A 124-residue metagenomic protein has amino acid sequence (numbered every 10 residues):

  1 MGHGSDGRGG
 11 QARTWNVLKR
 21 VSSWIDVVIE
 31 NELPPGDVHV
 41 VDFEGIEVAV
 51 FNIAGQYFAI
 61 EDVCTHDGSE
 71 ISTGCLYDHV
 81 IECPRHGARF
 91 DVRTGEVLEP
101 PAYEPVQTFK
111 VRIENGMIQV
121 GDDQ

Functional and structural regions predicted by a protein language model:
M1-R20: N-terminal amphipathic/basic-hydrophobic helices that include classical n-h-c signal peptides and signal-anchor
S5, S22-S23, S69-S72: Generic serine detector
D6-A12, D26, D37, V97: A ubiquitous, low-specificity "background" feature that marks scattered single residues across proteins without
R8-Q11, V28, C64, P84: Intrinsically disordered, low-complexity regions of eukaryotic proteins
S22-E30: Short amphipathic
P35-Q124: Rieske [2Fe-2S] iron-sulfur-binding domain
